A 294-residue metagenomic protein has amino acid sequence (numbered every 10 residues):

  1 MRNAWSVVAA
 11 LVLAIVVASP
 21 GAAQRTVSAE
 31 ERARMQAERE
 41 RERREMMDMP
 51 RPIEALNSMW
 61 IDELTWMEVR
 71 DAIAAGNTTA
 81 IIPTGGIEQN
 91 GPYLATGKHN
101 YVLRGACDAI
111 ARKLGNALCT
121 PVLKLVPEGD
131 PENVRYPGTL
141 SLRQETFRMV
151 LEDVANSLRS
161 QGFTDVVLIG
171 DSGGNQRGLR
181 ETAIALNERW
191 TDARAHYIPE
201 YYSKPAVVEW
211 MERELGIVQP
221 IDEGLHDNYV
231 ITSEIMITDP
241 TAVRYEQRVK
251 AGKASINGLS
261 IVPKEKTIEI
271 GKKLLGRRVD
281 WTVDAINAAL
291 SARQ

Functional and structural regions predicted by a protein language model:
M1-A9: Bacterial N-terminal signal peptides that target proteins for export
V8-V16: Bacterial N-terminal signal peptides
V16-V17, L114: Hydrophobic alpha-helical elements and their junctions with loops/disorder across both membrane and soluble proteins
S19-A23: Sec/Tat signal peptide C-region and signal peptidase I cleavage site
Q24-V167, D171-Q294: Extended, histidine- and acidic-residue-enriched regions that form the cofactor-binding/catalytic faces
